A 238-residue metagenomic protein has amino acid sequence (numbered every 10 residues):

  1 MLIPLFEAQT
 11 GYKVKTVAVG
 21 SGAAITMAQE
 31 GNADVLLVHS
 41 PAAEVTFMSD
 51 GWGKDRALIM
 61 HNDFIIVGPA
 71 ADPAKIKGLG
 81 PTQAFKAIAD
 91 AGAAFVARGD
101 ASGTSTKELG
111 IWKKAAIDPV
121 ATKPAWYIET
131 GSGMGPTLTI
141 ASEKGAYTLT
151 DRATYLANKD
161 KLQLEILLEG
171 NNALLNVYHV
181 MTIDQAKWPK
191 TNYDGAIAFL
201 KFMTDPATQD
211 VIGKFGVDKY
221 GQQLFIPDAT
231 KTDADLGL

Functional and structural regions predicted by a protein language model:
M1-K13, G22, T26, G31-N32 (+4 more regions): Exported/periplasmic ABC-transporter solute-binding proteins
V35-H61: Acidic, polar ligand-binding/catalytic clefts
H61-D63, G92: Residue-level signal for tight coil/turn positions that link beta-strands
I66: Serine endopeptidase catalytic core focused on the charge-relay Asp
